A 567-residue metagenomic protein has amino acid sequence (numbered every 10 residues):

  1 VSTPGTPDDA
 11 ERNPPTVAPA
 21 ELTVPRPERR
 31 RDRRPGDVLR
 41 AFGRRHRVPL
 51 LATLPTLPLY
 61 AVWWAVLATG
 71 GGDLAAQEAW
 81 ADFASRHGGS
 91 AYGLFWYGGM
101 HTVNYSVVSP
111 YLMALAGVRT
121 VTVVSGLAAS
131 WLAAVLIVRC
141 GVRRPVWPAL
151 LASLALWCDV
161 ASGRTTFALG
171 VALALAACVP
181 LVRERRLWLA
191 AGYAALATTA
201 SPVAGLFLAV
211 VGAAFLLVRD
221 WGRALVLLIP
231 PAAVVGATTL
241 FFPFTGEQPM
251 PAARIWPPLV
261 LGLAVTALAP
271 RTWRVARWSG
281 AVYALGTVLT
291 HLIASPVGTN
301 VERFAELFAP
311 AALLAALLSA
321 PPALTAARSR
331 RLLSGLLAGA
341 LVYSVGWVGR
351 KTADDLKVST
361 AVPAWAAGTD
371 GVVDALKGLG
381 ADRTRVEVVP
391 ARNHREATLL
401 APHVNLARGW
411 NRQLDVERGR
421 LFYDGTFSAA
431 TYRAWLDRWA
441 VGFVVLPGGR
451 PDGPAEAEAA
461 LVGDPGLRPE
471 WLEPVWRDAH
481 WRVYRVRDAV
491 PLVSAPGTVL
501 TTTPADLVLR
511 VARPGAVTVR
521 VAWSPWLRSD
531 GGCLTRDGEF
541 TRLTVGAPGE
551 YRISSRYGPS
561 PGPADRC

Functional and structural regions predicted by a protein language model:
V1-V62: Start-transfer (signal-anchor) and selected internal transmembrane alpha helices of multi-pass inner/ER membrane
R45-L74, V235, Y343-G346: Transmembrane signal-anchor helices characteristic of membrane glycosylation enzymes that use polyprenol
A61-W147, L151-V171, L175, P202 (+1 more regions): Active-site lumenal/periplasmic loops and adjacent helix-entry segments of GT-C-fold, multi-pass membrane
W157, L187-L216, P231-T239, G286-L292: Membrane-interface alpha helices of multi-pass inner-membrane proteins
A176-W188, L216-R219, A267-P270: Membrane-interface transmembrane helices that cradle and orient dolichyl/undecaprenyl
V182-L196, W221-P231, R277-A281: Short hydrophobic alpha-helices at membrane interfaces in multi-pass membrane enzymes
R328-D354: Internal/C-terminal transmembrane anchor helices
K351-C567: Extracytoplasmic
